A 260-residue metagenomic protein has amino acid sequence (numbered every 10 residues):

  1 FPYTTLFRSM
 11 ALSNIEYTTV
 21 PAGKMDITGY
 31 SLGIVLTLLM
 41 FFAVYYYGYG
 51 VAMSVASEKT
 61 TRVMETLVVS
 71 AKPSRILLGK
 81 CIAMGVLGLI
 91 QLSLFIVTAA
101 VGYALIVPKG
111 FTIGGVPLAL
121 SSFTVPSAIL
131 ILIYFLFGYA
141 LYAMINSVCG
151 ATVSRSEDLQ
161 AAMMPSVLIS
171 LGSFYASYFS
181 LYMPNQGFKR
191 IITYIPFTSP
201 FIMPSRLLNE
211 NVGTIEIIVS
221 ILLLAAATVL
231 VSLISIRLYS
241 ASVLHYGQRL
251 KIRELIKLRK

Functional and structural regions predicted by a protein language model:
F1-L6: Short, small-residue-biased leader/transition segments that mark boundaries at the very start of proteins
T18-T28, A100-L130, E210-G213: Membrane-interfacial helix-loop-helix connectors in multipass membrane proteins
V35-V51: Long, hydrophobic alpha-helical segments
V69, S74-F95, A99, P126 (+3 more regions): Alpha-helical transmembrane segments of multi-pass membrane proteins
L132-L168: A structural motif at transmembrane helix-loop-helix junctions in multipass membrane proteins
V148-S154, A226-K260: Junction motif at the cytosolic side of a transmembrane helix
L159-I191: Transmembrane helix segments
F179-Y194, T198-A226: Membrane-interfacial helix-loop-helix junctions in multi-pass membrane proteins
